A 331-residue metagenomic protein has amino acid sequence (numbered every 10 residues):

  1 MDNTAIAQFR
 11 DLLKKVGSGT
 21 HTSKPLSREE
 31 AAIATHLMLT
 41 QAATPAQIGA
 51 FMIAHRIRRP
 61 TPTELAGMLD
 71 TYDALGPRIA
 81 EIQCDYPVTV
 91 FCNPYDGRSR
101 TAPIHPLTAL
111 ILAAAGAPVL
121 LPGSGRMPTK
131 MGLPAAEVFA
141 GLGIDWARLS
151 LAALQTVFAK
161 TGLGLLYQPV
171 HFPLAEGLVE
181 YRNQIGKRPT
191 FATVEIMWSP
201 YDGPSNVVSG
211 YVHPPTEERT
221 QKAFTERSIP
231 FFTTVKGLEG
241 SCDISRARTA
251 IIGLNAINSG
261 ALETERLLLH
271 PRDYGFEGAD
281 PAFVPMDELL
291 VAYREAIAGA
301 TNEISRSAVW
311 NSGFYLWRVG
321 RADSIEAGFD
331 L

Functional and structural regions predicted by a protein language model:
M1-A102, A113-A115, V119, Y274-D280 (+3 more regions): Acidic, glycine/proline-rich low-complexity segments that act as flexible tails and inter-domain linkers
F51, F139, E195, S312 (+1 more regions): Residue-level signal for inorganic ion chemistry
C84-V157: A generic, well-ordered mixed alpha/beta core segment in the N-terminal half of proteins
P87-V90, A117-L120, G162-P169, R188-F191 (+4 more regions): Structural motif
L149-Y211: Phosphate/diphosphate-binding glycine-rich loops and adjacent basic-rich segments that engage nucleotide
I185-R294: A structural signal for small-residue-enriched, beta-sheet-centric alpha/beta enzyme cores and oligomeric scaffold folds
A308-V319: Short, small-residue alpha-helix embedded
